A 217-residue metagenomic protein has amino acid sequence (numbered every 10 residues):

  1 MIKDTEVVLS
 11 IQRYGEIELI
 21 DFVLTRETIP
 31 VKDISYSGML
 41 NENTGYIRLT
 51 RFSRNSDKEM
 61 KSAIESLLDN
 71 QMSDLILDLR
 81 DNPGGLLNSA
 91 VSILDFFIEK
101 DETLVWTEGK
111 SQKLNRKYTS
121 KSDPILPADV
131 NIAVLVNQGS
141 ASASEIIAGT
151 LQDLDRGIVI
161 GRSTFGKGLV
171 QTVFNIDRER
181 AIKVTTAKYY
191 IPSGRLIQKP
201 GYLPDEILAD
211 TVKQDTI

Functional and structural regions predicted by a protein language model:
M1-N175: Cleft-lining beta-strand/loop regions that shape enzyme active-site pockets
V7, R180, P204: Change "...and in nucleic-acid phosphodiester-cleaving endonucleases..." to "...and in nucleic-acid processing enzymes
L94, N175-D177, L203, D210: N-terminal low-complexity, intrinsically disordered patches enriched in charged
R178-A187: Short acidic, Pro/Gly- and aromatic-enriched capping/linker segments at domain boundaries
K188, P192-I217: Conserved functional hotspot residues or short segments at active or partner-binding sites across diverse domains
